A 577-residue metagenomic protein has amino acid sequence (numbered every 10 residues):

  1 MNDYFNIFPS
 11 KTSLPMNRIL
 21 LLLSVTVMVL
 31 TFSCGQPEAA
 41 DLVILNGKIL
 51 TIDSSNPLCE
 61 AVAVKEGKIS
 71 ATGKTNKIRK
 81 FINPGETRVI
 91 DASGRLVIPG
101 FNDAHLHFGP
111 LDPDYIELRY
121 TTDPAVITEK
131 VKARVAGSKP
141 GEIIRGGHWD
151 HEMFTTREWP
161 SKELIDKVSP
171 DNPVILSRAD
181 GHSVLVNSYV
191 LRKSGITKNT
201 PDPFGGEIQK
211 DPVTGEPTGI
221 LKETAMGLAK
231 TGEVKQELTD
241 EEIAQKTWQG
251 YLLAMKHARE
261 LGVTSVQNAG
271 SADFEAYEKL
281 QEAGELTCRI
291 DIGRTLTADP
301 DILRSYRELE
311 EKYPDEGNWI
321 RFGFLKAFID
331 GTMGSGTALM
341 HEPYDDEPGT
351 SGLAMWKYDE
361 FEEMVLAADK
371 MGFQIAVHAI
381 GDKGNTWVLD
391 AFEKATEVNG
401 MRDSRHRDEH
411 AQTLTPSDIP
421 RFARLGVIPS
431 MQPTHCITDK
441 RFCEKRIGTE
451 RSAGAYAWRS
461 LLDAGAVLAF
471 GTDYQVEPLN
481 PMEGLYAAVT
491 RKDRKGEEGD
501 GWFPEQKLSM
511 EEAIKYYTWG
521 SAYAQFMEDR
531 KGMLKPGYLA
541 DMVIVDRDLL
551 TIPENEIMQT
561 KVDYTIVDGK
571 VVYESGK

Functional and structural regions predicted by a protein language model:
M1-P15: N-terminal amphipathic/basic-hydrophobic helices that include classical n-h-c signal peptides and signal-anchor
F5, N17-V25: Sec-dependent signal peptide recognition, specifically the positively charged N-region followed immediately by
T31-S33: C-terminal motif of bacterial Sec signal peptides marking the signal peptidase cleavage site
G35-L45, L50, S54-R307, G323 (+6 more regions): Divalent metal-binding segments
K48-L50, G67-I69, Y523, M542-V543 (+1 more regions): Short beta-strand segments in beta-sandwich/barrel cores
L238, L366-A376, I380-H406, H410-A411 (+5 more regions): His/Asp/Glu-enriched, well-ordered alpha-helical/loop segment that forms or immediately abuts the divalent-metal
L280-G284, E310-G317, M401, A423-R424: Acidic (Asp/Glu)-rich catalytic clusters
E574-K577: Glycine- and charge-enriched low-complexity intrinsically disordered segments
